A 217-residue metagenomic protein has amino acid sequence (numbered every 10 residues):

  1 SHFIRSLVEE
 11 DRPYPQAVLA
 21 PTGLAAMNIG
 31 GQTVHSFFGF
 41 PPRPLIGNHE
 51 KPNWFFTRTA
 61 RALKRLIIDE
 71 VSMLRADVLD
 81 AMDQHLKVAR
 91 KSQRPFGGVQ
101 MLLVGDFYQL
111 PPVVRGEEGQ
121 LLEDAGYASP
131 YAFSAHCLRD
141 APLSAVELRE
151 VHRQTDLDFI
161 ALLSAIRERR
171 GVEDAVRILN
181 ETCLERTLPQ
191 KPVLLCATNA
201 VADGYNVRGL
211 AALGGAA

Functional and structural regions predicted by a protein language model:
S1-A217: Conserved ATP-binding/catalytic motifs of P-loop helicase motor domains
